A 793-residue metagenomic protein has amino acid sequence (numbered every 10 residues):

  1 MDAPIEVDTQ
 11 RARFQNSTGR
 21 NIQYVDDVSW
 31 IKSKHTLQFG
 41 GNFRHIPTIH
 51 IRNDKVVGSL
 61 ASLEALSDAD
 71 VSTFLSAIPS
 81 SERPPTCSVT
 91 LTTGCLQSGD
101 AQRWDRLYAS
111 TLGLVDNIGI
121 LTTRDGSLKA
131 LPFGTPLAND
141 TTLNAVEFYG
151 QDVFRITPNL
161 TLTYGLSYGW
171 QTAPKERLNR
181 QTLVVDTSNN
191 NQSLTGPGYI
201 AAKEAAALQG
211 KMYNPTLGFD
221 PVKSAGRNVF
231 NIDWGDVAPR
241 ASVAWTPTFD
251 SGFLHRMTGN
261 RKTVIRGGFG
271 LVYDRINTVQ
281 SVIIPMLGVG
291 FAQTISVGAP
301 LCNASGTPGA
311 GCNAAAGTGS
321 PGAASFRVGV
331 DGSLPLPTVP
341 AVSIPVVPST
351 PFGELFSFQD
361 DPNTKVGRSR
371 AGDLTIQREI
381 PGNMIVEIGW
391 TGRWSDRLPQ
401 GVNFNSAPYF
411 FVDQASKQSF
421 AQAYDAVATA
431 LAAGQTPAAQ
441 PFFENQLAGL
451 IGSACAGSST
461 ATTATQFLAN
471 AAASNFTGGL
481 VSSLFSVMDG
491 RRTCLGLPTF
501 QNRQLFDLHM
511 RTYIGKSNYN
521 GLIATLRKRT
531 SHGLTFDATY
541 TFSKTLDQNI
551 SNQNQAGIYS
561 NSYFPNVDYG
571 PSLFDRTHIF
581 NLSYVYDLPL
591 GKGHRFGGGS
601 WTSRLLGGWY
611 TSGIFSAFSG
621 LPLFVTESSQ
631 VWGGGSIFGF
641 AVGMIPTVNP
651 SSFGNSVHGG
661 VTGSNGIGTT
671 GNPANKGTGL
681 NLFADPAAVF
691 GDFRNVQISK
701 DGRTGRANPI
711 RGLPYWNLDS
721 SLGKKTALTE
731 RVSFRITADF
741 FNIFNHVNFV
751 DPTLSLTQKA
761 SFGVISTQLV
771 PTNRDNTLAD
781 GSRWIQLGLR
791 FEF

Functional and structural regions predicted by a protein language model:
M1, G19, R44, D54-E64 (+8 more regions): Flexible, surface-exposed loop regions and adjacent strand-edge segments of Gram-negative outer-membrane beta-barrel
M1-Q151, F411-V412: Replace "related TpsB outer-membrane translocases also match" with "some related outer-membrane beta-barrels such as
M1-Q23, W30, V115-F133, P300 (+2 more regions): Acidic/polar loop-and-plug regions of large Gram-negative outer-membrane beta-barrel proteins
G19, L143-K175, N179-R180, N190-Q192 (+3 more regions): Structural signature of Gram-negative outer-membrane beta-barrels, strongest in the C-terminal barrel of TonB-dependent
V25-D27, S33, G40, Q151-V153 (+6 more regions): Alpha-helical hinge/cap motifs
S76-S110, L114, I120-R124, N190-F219 (+4 more regions): Surface-exposed intrinsically disordered loops and tails
F133, D140-T142, N159, G169-A173 (+3 more regions): Short, solvent-exposed micro-motifs at the edges of structured domains
N260-L301, D396-V402, S612-A617: Surface-exposed extracellular loop regions of Gram-negative outer-membrane beta-barrel proteins, predominantly
